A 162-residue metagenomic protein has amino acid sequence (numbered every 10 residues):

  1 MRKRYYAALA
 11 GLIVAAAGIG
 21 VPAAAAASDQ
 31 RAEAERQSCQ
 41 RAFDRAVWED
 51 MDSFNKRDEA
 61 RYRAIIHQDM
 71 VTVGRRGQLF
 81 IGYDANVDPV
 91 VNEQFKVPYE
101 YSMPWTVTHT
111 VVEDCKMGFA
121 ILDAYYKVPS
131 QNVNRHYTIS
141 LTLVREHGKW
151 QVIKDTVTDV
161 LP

Functional and structural regions predicted by a protein language model:
R2-A27: Secretory targeting and sorting signals
G20-A64, Q68-D69: Short, low-complexity N-terminal intrinsically disordered segments enriched in polar/charged residues
D50, Y62-R63, M70, N86 (+2 more regions): Hydrophobic pocket/interface hotspot
D69-V71, I121-K127, T158: Generic short beta-strand segments
V71-I81, Q94-Y99: A short gly/proline-enriched turn/hairpin at secondary-structure junctions
V87-N132: Surface-exposed, charged secondary-structure patches
H136-L161: Short beta-strand edge/turn micro-motifs at domain boundaries
